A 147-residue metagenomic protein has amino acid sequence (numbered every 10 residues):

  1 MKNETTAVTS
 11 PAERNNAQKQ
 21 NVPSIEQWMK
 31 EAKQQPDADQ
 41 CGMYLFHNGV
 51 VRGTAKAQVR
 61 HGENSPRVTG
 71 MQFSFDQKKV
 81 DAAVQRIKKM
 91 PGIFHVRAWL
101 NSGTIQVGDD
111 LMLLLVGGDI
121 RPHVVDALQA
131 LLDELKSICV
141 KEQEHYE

Functional and structural regions predicted by a protein language model:
M1-L111, G117-E147: N-terminal, polar/charged subdomain of small-to-medium soluble alpha/beta proteins
